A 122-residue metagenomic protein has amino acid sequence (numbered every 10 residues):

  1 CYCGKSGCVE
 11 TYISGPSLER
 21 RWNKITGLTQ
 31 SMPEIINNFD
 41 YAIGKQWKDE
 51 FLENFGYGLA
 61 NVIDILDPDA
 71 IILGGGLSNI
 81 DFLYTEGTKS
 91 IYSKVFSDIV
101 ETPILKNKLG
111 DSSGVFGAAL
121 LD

Functional and structural regions predicted by a protein language model:
Y2-D122: ATP-binding/phosphotransfer module of carbohydrate and carboxylate kinases, centering on a glycine-rich
